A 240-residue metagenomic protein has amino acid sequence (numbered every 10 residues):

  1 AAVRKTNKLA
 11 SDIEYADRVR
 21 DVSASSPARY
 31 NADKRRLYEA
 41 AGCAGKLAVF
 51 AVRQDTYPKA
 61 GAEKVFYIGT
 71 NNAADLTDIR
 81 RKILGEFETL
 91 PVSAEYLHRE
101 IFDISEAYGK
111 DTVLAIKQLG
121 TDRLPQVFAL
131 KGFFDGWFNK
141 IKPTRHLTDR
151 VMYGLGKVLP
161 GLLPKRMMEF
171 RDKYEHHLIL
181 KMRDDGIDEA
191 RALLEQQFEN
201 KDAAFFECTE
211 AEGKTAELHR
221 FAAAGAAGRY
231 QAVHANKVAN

Functional and structural regions predicted by a protein language model:
A1-N240: Noncatalytic alpha-helical scaffold of FAD-dependent oxidoreductases
